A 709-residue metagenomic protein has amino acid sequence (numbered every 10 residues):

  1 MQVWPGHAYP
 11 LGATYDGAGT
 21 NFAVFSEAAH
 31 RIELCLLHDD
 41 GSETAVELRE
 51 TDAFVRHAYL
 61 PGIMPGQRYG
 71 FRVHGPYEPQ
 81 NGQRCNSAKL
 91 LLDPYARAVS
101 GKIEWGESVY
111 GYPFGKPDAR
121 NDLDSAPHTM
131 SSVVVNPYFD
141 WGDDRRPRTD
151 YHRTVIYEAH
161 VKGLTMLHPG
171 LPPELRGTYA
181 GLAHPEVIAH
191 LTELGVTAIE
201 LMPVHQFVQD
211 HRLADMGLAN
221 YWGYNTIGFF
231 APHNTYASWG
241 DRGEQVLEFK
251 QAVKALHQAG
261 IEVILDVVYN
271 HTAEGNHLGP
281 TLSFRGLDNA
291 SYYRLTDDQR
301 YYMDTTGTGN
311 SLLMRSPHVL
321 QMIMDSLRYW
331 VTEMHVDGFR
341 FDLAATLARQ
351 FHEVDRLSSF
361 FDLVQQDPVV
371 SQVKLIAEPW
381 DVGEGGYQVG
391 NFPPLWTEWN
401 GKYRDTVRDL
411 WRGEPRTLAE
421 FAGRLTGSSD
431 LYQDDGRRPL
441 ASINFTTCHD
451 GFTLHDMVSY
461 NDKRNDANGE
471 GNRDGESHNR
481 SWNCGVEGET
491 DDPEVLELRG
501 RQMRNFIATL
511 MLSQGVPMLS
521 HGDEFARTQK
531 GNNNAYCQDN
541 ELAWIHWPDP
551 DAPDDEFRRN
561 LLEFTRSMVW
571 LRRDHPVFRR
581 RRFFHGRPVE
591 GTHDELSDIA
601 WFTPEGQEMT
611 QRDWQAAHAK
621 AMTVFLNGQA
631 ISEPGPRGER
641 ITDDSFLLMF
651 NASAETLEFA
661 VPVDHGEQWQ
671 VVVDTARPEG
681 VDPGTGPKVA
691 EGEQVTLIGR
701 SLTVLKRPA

Functional and structural regions predicted by a protein language model:
M1-Y157, K162, T490, L496-G500 (+4 more regions): Carbohydrate-interacting/catalytic domains
V24, F71, A159, L201 (+8 more regions): Conserved, mostly hydrophobic/aromatic
A28, E50-D52, G62-M64, G75 (+19 more regions): Short, flexible loop/turn elements at secondary-structure junctions
G75-D140, H211-N225, G279-M303, L418 (+1 more regions): Core domains of carbohydrate- and sulfate-ester-processing enzymes
E78-G82, T165-L167, F207-H211, H271-E274 (+5 more regions): Short catalytic/ligand-binding loop motif for oxyanion handling, primarily in non-cytosolic enzymes, centered on
S125, H160-V336, L343-Q366, G386 (+1 more regions): Substrate-binding/active-site clefts of carbohydrate-active enzymes
V155-Y157, I199, V263-L265, F339 (+2 more regions): Hydrophobic faces of well-ordered beta-strands that scaffold small-molecule active sites in alpha/beta enzyme cores
R356-H521, A526, N534-Q538, P576-R579 (+5 more regions): Conserved alpha/beta catalytic core and glycan-binding cleft of carbohydrate-active enzymes
